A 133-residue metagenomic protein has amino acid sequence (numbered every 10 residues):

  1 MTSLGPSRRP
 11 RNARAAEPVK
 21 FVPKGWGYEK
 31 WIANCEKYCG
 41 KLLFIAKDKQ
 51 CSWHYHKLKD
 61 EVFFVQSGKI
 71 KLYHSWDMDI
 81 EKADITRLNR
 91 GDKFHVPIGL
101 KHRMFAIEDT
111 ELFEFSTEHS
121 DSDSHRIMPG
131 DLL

Functional and structural regions predicted by a protein language model:
M1-L42, Q50-S52, T86, P129-L133: A short, N-terminal "cap"/entry segment at the start of jelly-roll beta-barrel domains of the cupin/DSBH fold
P6, V22-P23, D77-I80, R103-L133: Double-stranded beta-helix
L42, V62, I85, R103: Short, surface-exposed charged micro-motifs
K49, L58-K59, K69, L100 (+2 more regions): A generic "binding-loop/recognition-motif" signal
S52-H54, L72-H74, F94-V96, K101-I107 (+1 more regions): Short beta-strand His + acidic residue motifs that chelate non-heme Fe in jelly-roll/DSBH and cupin folds
L58-D77: Glycine- and acidic-residue-biased ligand/ion/polar-headgroup-sensing regions
W76-G99: Short acidic-glycine-tyrosine-enriched beta hairpin
